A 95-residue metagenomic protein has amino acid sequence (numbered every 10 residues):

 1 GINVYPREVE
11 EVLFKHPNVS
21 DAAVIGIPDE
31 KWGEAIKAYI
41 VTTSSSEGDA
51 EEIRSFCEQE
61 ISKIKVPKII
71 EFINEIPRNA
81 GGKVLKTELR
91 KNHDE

Functional and structural regions predicted by a protein language model:
G1-K65, N74-E75, G82-N92: AMP-binding/adenylate-forming catalytic core of the ANL superfamily
